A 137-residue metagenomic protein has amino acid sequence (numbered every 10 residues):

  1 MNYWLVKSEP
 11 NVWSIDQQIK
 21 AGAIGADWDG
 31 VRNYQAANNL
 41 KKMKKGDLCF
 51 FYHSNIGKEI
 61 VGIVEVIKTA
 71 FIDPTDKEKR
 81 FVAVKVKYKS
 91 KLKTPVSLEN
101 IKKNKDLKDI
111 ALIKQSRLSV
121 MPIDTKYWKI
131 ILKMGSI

Functional and structural regions predicted by a protein language model:
M1-M43, G135-I137: Compositionally biased, charged N-terminal/linker segments
N11-W13, K93, I130: Short, acidic Gly/Pro/Ser/Thr-rich loop/turn segments
S14-D16, K58-I60, P74: Short acidic/glycine-rich loop or secondary-structure boundary segments that cap or lie
Q17, P95-I101, L132-M134: Short, charged, solvent-exposed linker or helix-capping segments at domain edges/interfaces that act as flexible hinges
G46-D47: Loop/turn positions that initiate beta-strands
Y52-K58: Short, charged beta-turn/beta-strand-edge "cap" motif at the junction between a beta-strand and an adjacent loop
G62-M121: Aromatic- and Lys/Arg-enriched surface recognition patch
V120-I137: Charged phosphate-binding loop/patch that engages nucleotide di/tri-phosphates or the phosphate backbone of nucleic
